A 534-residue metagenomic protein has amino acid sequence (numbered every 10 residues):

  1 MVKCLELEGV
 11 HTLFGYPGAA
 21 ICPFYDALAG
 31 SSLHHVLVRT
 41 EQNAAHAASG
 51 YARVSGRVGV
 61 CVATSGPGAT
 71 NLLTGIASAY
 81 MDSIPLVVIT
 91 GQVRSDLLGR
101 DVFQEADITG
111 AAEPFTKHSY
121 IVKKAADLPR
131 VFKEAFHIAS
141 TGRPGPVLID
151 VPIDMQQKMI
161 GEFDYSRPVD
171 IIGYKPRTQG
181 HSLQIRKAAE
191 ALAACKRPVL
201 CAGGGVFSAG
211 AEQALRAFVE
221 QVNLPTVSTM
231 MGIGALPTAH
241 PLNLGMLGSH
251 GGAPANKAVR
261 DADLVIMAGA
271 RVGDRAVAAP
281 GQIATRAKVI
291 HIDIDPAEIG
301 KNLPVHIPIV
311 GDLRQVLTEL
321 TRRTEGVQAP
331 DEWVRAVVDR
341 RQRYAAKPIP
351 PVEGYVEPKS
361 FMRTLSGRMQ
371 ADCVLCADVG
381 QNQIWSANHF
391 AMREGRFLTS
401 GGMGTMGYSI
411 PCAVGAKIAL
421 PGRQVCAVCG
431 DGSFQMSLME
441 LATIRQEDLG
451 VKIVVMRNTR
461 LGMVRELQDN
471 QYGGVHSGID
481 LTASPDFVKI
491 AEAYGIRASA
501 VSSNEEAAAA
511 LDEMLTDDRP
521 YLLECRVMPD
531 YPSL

Functional and structural regions predicted by a protein language model:
M1, A19, F24-D26, V338-K417 (+1 more regions): Active-site diphosphate/adenylate-binding microenvironment
M1-A329, P350, T364, R368-A371 (+2 more regions): N-terminal alpha/beta PP-like core and its mobile active-site loop of ThDP/TPP-dependent enzymes
Y16-G18, V36-H46, C61-G68, K123-K124 (+7 more regions): Active-site nucleophile and cofactor-binding loops and adjacent substrate-binding regions of central metabolic enzymes
T40-E41, R100-D101, K175-A189, L247-G251 (+5 more regions): A general structural motif
I89, G99-Q104, G300-N302, P308-V310 (+2 more regions): Thiamine diphosphate
A126, R286-V379, D486-V488, S502-L534: Phosphate/pyrophosphate-binding active-site segments
L148, H291, C376, V428-C429: Generic enzyme active-site microenvironment
